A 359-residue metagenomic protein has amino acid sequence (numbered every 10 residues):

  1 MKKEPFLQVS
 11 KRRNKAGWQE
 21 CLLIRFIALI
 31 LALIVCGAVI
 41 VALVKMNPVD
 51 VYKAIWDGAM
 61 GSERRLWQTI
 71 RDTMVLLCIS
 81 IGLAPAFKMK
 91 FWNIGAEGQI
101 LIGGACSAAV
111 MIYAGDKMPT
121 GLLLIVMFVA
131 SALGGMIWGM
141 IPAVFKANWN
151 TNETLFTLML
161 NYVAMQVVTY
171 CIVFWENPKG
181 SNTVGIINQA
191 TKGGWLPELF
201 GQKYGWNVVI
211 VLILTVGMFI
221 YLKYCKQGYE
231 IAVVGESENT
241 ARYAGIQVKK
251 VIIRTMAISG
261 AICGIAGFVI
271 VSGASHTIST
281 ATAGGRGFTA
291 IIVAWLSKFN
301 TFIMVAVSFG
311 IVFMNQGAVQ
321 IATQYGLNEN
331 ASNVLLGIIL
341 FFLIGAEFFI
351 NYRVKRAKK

Functional and structural regions predicted by a protein language model:
M1-L29, A42, V216, E236 (+2 more regions): Cytosolic-side transmembrane-helix boundaries in multi-pass membrane proteins
K2-C78, L122: Membrane-interfacial amphipathic/re-entrant helices at transmembrane-helix boundaries
K15-L23, F87-G95, P119-I186, Y224-K226 (+3 more regions): Short loop segments and helix-boundary regions at transmembrane helix junctions of multi-pass inner-membrane proteins
A38-K45, A54, A59-Y113, F128 (+5 more regions): Single transmembrane alpha-helix segments in multi-pass membrane proteins
E63, E153, T157-Y224, T277 (+1 more regions): Transmembrane helix-bundle core of multi-pass membrane transporters and related energy-transducing complexes
T73-A84, Q99, A105, M136-I137 (+7 more regions): Hydrophobic alpha-helical segments embedded in the membrane of multi-pass proteins
F200-T277, T301-F302: Helix-loop-helix "hairpin" substructures at the membrane interface of multi-pass membrane proteins
A257-C263, V269-G337: Transmembrane alpha-helical segments in multi-pass inner-membrane proteins
